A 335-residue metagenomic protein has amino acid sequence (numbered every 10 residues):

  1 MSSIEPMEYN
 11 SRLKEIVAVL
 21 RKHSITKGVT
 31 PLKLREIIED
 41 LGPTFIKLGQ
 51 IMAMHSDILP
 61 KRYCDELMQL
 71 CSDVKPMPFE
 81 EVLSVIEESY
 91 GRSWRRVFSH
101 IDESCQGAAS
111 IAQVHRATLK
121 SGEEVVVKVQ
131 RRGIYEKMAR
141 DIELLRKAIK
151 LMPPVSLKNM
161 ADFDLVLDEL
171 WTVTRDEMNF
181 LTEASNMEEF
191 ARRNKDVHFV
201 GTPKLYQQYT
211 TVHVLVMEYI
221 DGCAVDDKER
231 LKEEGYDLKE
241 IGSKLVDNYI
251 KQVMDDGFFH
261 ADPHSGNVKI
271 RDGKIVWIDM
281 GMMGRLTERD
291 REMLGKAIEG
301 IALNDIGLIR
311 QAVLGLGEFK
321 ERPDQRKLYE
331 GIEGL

Functional and structural regions predicted by a protein language model:
M1-Q252, G257, S265, K269-L335: Broad phosphate/nucleotide-binding scaffolds in NTP-utilizing and phosphate-metabolizing enzymes
H260: Histidine-centered phosphotransfer motif of kinases
